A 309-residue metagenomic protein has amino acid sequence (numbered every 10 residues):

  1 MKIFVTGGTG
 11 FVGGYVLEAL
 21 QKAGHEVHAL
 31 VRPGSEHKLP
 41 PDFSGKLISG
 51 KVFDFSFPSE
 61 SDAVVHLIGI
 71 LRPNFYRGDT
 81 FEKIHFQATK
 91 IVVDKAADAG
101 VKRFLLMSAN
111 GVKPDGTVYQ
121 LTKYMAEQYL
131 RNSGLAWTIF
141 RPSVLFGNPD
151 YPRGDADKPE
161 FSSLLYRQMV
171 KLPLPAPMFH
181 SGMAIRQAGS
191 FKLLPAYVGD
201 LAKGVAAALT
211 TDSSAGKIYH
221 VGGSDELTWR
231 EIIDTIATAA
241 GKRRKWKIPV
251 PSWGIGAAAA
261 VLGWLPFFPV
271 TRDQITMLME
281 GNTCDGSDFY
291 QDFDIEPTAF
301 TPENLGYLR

Functional and structural regions predicted by a protein language model:
I3-H25: N-terminal Rossmann NAD(P)H-binding glycine-rich loop of SDR-like oxidoreductase domains
H25-R32: Conserved glycine-rich Rossmann-like NAD(P)H-binding loop of the short-chain dehydrogenase/reductase
G34, I233-T283: Terminal hydrophobic/aromatic helix or amphipathic segment near a protein terminus
S35-L39, S44-A99, N110-K113: NAD(P)H-binding glycine-rich loop region in Rossmannoid oxidoreductase-like domains and their noncatalytic homologs
E82-F86, L105, K123, L194: Short alpha-helix in the Rossmann-fold core of NAD(P)-dependent oxidoreductases
D115-D234, T238: Oxidoreductase cofactor-interface core, primarily capturing Rossmann-like NAD(P)-dependent enzymes
G281-R309: Amphipathic terminal alpha-helices
